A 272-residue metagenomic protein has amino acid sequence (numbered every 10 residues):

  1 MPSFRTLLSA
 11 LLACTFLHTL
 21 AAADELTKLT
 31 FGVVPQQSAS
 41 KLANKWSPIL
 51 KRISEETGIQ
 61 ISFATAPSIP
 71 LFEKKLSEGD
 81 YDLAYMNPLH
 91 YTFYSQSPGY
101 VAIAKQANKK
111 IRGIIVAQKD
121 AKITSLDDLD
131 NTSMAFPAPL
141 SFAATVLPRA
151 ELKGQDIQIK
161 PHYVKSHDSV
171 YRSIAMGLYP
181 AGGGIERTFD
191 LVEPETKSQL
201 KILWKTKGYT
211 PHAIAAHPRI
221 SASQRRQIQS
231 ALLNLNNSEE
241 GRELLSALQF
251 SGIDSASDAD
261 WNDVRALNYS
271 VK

Functional and structural regions predicted by a protein language model:
M1-L8: Bacterial N-terminal signal peptides that target proteins for export
S9-H18: Bacterial N-terminal signal peptides
D24-H90: Extracytoplasmic small-molecule ligand-binding "clamshell" domains of the periplasmic binding protein/Venus flytrap
T27-Q36, L42, N108-A117, E195-N236 (+2 more regions): Periplasmic-binding protein-like
L29-Q36, L42, D127-A144: Short loop->beta-strand "edge-of-pocket" segments that line small-molecule binding or catalytic clefts across diverse
P70-A84, S97-P98, D127, D168-G183 (+1 more regions): Short helices/loops that flank or line small-molecule/ion binding pockets
T92-A117: Glycine/small-residue-rich loop that forms an oxyanion/phosphate-binding "nest" at active or ligand-binding sites
A121-K122, N131-S223: Pocket-lining segment of extracytoplasmic ligand-binding domains
